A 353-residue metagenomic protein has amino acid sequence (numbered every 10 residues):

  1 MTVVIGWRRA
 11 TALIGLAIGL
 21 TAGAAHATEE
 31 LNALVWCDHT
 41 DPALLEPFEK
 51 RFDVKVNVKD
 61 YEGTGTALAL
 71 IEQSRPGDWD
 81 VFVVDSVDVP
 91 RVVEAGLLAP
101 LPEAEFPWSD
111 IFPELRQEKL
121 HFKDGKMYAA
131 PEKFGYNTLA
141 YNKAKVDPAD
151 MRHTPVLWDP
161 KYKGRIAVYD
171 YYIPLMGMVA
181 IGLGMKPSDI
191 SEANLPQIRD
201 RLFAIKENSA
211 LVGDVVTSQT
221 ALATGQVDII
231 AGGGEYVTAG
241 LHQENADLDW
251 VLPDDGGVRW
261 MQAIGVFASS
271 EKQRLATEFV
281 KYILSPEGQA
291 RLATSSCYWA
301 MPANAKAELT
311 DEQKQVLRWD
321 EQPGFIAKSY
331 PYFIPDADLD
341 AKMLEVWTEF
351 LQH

Functional and structural regions predicted by a protein language model:
T28-R91, T220: Early extracytoplasmic/lumenal segment of secretory-pathway proteins
V83-V89, V93-A210, V216-A223: Extracytoplasmic ligand-binding site segments that recognize negatively charged/polar headgroups
D88-R91, A223, I229-D247: A ligand-binding cleft/hinge motif common to bilobed small-molecule-binding domains
V92-P100, K123-M127, G240-L252, Q313-V316: Ligand-binding "clamshell"
T138-K145, I181-G184, W260-K272, R291-L292: A bilobed periplasmic-binding-protein/Venus flytrap-type ligand-binding module shared by bacterial periplasmic
L195-I205, H242-A268: Periplasmic-binding protein-like
F267-A327: Mature extracytoplasmic/periplasmic domains
P323-H353: Conserved C-terminal helix/tail region of periplasmic/extracytoplasmic solute-binding proteins
